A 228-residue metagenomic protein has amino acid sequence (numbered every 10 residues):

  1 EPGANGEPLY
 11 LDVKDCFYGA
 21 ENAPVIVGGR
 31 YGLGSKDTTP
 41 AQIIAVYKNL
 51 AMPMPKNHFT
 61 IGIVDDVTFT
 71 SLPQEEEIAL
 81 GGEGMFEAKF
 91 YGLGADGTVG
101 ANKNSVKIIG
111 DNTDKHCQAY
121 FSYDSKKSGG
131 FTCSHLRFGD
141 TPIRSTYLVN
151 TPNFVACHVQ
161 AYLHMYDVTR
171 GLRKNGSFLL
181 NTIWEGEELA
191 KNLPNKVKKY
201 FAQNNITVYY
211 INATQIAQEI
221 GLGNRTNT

Functional and structural regions predicted by a protein language model:
E1-E7, L11, G84-G94, T98-T228: Active-site cofactor/cluster-binding pocket
P2-G81, K196-A202, T207-T228: Peripheral docking tails and interdomain loops at the edges of cofactor- or intermediate-handling domains
